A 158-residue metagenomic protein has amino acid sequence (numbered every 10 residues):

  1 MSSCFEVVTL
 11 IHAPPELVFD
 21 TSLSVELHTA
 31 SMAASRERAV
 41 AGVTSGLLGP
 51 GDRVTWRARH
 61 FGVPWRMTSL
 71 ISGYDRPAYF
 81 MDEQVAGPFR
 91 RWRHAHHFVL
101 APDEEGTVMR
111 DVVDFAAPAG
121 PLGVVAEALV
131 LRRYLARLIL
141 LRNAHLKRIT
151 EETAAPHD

Functional and structural regions predicted by a protein language model:
M1-T44, G49: Hydrophobic ligand-binding cavity/cleft-lining segments
C4-E6, P64-T68, R91-A95: Short, surface-exposed coil-to-beta transition loops
V8-H12, R57, L70, H97-V99 (+1 more regions): Generic structural detector for well-ordered beta-strands
V25, V54-W56, L129, I139: Short alpha-helical segments used as structural interaction elements across diverse proteins
L27-A30, R93, V99, L141 (+1 more regions): K/E-rich alpha-helical interaction surfaces of small helical-bundle regulatory domains
A39-A86, D103, V108, L141-A144 (+1 more regions): Glycine-rich portal/gate segments that line the openings of hydrophobic small-molecule binding cavities
M81-R137, H157-D158: Beta-strand/loop substructures that line and gate deep hydrophobic ligand-binding cavities in soluble
